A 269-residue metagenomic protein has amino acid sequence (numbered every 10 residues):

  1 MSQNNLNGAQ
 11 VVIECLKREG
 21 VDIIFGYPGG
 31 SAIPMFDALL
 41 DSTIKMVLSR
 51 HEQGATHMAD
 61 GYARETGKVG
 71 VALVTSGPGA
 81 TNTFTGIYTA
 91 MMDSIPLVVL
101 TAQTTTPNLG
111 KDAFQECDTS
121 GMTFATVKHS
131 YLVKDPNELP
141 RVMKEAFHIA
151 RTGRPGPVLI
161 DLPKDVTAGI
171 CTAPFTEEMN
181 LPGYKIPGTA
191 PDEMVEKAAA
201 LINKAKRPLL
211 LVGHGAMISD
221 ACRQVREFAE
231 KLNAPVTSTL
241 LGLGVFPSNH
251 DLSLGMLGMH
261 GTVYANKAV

Functional and structural regions predicted by a protein language model:
S2-V269: N-terminal alpha/beta PP-like core and its mobile active-site loop of ThDP/TPP-dependent enzymes
